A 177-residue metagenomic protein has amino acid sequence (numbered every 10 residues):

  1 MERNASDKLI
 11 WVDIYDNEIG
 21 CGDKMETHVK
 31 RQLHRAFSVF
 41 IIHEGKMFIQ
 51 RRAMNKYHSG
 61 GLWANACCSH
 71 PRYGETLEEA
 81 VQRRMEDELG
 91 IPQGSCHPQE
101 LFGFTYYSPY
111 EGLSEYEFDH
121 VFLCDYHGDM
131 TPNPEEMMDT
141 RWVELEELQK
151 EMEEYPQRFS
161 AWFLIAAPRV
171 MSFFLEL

Functional and structural regions predicted by a protein language model:
E2-S38, H43: Acidic, metal-coordinating catalytic segment for phosphate/diphosphate chemistry, firing primarily on the Nudix
A5, R35, E100, F118 (+1 more regions): A generic structural signal for well-ordered coil/turn residues at beta-strand boundaries that shape enzyme active-site
E26-F37, I42-R83, D87: Conserved Nudix-box catalytic region and its N-terminal flanking loop in Nudix hydrolases and closely related
R31, E86-D129: Active-site segment of metal-dependent pyrophosphate-handling enzymes, primarily the Nudix hydrolase catalytic core
I41, L123-D125, E144: Short, well-ordered beta-strand micro-motif
V121, T131-F159: NUDIX/MutT-family hydrolases
Q157-L177: Charged phosphate-binding loop/patch that engages nucleotide di/tri-phosphates or the phosphate backbone of nucleic
